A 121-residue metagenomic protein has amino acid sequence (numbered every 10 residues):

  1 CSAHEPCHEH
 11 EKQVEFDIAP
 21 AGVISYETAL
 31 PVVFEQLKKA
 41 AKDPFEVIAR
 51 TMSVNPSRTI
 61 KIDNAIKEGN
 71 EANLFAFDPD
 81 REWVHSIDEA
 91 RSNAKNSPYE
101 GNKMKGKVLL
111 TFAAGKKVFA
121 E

Functional and structural regions predicted by a protein language model:
S2-P79: His/Asp/Glu-enriched, well-ordered alpha-helical/loop segment that forms or immediately abuts the divalent-metal
E15, E68-E121: C-terminal cap of metal-dependent C-N hydrolases
